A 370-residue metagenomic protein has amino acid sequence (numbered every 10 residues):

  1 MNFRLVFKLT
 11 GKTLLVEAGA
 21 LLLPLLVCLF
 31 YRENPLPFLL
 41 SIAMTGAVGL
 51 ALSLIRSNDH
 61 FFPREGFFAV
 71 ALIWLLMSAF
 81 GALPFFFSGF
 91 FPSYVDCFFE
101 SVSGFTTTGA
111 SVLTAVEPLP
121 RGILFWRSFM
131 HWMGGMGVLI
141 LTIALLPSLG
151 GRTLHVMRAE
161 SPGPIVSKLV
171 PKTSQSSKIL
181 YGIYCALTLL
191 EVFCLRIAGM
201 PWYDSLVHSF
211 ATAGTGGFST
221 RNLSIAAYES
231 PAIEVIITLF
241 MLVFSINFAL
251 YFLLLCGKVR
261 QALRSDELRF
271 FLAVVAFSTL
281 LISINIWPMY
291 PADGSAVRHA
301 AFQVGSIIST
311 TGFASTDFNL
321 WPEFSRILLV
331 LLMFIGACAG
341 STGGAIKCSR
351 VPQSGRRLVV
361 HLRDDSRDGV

Functional and structural regions predicted by a protein language model:
M1-V370: Membrane-proximal intracellular helices of multi-pass ion channels
